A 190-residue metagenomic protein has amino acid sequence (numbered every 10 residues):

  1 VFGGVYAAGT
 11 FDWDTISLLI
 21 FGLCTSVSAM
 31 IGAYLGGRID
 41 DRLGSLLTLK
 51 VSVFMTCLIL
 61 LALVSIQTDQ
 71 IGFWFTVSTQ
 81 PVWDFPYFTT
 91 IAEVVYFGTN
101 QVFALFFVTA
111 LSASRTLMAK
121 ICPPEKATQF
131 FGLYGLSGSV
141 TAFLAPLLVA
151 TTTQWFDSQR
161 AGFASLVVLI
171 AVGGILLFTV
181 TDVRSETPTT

Functional and structural regions predicted by a protein language model:
V1-L18: Short amphipathic helix-loop junctions that connect adjacent transmembrane helices in Major Facilitator Superfamily/SLC
T15-I16, P124-Y134: Loop-to-transmembrane helix entry/capping segments in MFS-fold secondary transporters and related SLC/MFSD carriers
I31-S45, I66, I71, T153-Q154: Helix-to-loop junctions at the C-terminal end of transmembrane segments in multipass secondary transporters
D41-M55: Cytoplasmic membrane-interface "Motif A"-like loop-to-helix N-cap segments of 12-TM Major Facilitator Superfamily
F54-T89: C-terminal ends and interior cores of transmembrane alpha-helices in multi-pass membrane transporters/permeases
I66-Q67, F163-T190: Multi-pass alpha-helical transporter architecture, strongest for 12-TM Major Facilitator/SLC carriers used
W83, F88-I91, T151-I170: A membrane-interface helix-boundary motif in multi-pass transporters
T109-C122: Intracellular juxtamembrane helix-capping segments at the cytosolic ends of symmetry-related transmembrane helices
